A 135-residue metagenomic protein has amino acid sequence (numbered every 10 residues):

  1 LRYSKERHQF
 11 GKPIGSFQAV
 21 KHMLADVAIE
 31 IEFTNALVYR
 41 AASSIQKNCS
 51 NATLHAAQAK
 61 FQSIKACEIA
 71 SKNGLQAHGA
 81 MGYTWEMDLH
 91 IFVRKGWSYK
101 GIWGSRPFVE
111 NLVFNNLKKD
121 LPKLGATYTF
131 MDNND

Functional and structural regions predicted by a protein language model:
L1-D135: Alpha-helical interface subdomain recognition
